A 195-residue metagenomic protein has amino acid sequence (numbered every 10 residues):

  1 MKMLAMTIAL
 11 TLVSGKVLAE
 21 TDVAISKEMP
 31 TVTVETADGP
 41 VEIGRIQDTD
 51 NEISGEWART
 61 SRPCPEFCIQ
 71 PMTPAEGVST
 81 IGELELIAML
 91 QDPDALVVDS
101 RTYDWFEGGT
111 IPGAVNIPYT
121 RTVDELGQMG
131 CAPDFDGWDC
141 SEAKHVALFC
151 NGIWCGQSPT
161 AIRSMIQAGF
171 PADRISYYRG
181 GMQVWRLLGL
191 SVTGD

Functional and structural regions predicted by a protein language model:
M1-A9: Sec-dependent signal peptide recognition, specifically the positively charged N-region followed immediately by
S14-K16: N-terminal signal peptide c-region/cleavage motif recognized by signal peptidases
L18-L96, S100, W105-G108: Flexible, polar/low-complexity N-terminal or interdomain linker segments that lie immediately upstream of folded
S79-H145: Mid-length scaffold segments of soluble, non-membrane domains
T102-F106, R121-D124, G152-G156, G181-W185: Solvent-exposed loop/turn segments at secondary-structure junctions within structured extracellular/periplasmic domains
G109, S158-T160, L188: A short acidic (Asp/Glu
A132-V184: Catalytic cysteine-centered active loop of the rhodanese-like fold, especially the PTP/DSP P-loop
L188-D195: Active-site neighborhoods of enzymes that stabilize oxyanions during catalysis
